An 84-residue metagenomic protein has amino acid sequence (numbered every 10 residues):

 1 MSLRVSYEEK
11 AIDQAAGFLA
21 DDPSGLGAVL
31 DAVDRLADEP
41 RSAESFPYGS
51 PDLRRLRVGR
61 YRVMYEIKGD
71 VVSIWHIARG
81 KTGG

Functional and structural regions predicted by a protein language model:
M1-V5, A16-L26, V58-R62, E66-G84: Enriched for short, Lys/Arg-rich terminal
E8: PIN/NYN-family metal-dependent endoribonuclease catalytic core
D31-R57: A short, surface-exposed loop/turn module that caps and links secondary-structure elements
